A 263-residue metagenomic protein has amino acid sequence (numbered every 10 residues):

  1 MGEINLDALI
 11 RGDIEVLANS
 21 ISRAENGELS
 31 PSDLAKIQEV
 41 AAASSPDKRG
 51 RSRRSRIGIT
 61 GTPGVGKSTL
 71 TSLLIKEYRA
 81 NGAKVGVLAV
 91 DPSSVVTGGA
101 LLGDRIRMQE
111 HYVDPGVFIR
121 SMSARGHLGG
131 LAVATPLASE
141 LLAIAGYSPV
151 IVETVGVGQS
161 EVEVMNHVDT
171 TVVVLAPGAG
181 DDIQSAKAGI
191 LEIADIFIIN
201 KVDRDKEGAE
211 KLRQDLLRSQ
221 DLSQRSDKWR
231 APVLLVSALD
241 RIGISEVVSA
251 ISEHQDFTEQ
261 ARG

Functional and structural regions predicted by a protein language model:
E3-I57, T62-V65, L74-S160, H167-V173 (+1 more regions): Nucleotide-state-sensitive switch-loop elements of NTP-binding domains
L70: Hydrophobic positions on the alpha1 helix immediately C-terminal to the Walker A/P-loop
S121-M122, V173-A176, I198-K201, L235-V236: Conserved beta-strand segments of the P-loop GTPase G domain that flank and frequently precede/overlap
P149, T170, D195-I196, P232: Well-ordered beta-strand positions
V173-S185, R225-K228: Short, acidic/small-residue loops that bind anionic groups at enzyme active sites
I196, V202-F257: Canonical P-loop GTPase G-domain recognition
T258-G263: C-terminal helical "lid" subdomain and adjoining coupling/linker elements of P-loop NTPases
